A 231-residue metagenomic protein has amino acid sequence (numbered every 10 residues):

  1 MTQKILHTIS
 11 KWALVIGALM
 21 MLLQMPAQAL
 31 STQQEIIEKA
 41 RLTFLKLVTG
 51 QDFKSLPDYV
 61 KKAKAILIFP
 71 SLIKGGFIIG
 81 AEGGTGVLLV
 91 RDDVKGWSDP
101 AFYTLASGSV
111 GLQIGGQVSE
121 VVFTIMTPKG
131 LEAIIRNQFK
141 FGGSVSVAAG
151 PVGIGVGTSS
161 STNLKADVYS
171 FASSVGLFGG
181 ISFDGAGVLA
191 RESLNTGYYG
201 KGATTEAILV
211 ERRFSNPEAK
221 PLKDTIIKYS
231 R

Functional and structural regions predicted by a protein language model:
T2-L14: Bacterial N-terminal signal peptides that target proteins for export
W12-Q24: Bacterial N-terminal signal peptides
L23-S31: Sec/Tat signal peptide C-region and signal peptidase I cleavage site
L30-R231: Small-residue-enriched, tightly packed secondary-structure blocks
